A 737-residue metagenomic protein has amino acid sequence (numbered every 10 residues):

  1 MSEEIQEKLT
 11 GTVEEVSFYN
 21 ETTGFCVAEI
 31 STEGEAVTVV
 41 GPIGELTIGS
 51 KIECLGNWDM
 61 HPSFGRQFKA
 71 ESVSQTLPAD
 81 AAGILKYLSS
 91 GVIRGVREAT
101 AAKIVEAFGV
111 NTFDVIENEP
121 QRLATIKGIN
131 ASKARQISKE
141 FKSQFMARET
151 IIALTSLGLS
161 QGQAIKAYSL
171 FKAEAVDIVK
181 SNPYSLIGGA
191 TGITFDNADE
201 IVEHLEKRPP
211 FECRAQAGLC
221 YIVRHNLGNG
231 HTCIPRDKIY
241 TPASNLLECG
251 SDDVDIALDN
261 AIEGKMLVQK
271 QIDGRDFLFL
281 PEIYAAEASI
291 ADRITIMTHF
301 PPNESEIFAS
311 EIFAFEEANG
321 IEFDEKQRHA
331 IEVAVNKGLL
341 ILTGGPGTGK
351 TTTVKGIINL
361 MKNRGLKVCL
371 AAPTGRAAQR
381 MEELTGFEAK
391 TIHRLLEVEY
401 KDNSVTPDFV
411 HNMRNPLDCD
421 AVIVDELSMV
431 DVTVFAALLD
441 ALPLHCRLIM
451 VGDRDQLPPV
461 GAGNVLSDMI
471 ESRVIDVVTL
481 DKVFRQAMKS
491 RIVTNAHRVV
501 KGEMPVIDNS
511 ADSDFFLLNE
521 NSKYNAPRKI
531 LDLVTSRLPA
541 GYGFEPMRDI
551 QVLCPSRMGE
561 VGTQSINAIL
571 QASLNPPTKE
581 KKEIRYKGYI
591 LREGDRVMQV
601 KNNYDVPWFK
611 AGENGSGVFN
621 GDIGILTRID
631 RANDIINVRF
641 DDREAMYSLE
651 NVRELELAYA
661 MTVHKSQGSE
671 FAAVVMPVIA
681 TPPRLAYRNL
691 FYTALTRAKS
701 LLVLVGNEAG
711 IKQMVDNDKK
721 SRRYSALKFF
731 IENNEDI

Functional and structural regions predicted by a protein language model:
I5-N20, G56, I623-T627: Structural detector for short beta-strands of small beta-barrel domains
F18-E29, A632-N637: Short aromatic-glycine-enriched beta-strand elements
F25-E33, T38-V39, T47-D276, I296 (+5 more regions): Accessory alpha-helical DNA-binding modules that contact the DNA backbone or grooves
V268-A421, I470, V474-R485, I492-N519: ASCE P-loop NTPase motor cores of helicases and related translocases
K367, D418-A421, H445-I449, L701: Loop/turn-to-beta-strand initiation segments
E426, G452: Walker B catalytic acidic pair
R454-S616, T627, N734: Conserved helicase motor core of P-loop NTPases
N620-I737: C-terminal accessory regions
